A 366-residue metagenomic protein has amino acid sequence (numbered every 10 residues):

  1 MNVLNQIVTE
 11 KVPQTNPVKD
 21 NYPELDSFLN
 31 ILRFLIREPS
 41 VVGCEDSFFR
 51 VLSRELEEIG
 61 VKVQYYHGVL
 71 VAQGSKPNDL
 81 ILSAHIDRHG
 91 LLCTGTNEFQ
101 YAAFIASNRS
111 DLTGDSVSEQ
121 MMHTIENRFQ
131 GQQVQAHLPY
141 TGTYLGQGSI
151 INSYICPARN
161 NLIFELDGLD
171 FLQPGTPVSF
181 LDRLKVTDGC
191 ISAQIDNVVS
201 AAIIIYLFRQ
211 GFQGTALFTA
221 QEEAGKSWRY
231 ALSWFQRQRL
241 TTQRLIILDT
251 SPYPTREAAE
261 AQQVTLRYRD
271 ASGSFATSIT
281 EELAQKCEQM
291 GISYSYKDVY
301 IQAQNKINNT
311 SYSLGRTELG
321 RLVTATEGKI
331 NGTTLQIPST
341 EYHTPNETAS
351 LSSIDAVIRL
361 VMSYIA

Functional and structural regions predicted by a protein language model:
M1-A366: N-terminal hydrophobic/helix-forming segments and targeting peptides
